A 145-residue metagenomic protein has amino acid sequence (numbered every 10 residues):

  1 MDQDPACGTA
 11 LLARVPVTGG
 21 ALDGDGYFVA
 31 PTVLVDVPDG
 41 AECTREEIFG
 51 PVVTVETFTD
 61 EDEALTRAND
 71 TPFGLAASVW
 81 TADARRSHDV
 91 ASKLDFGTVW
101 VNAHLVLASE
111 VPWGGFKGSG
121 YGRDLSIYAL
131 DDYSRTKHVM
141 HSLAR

Functional and structural regions predicted by a protein language model:
M1-R14: N-terminal low-complexity segments that are often proline-rich with Ser/Thr-Pro
C7-A10, A21, F28-R145: Conserved C-terminal structural/oligomerization subdomain of aldehyde/semialdehyde dehydrogenase
P16-T18: A short linear hydrophobic-aromatic micro-motif
